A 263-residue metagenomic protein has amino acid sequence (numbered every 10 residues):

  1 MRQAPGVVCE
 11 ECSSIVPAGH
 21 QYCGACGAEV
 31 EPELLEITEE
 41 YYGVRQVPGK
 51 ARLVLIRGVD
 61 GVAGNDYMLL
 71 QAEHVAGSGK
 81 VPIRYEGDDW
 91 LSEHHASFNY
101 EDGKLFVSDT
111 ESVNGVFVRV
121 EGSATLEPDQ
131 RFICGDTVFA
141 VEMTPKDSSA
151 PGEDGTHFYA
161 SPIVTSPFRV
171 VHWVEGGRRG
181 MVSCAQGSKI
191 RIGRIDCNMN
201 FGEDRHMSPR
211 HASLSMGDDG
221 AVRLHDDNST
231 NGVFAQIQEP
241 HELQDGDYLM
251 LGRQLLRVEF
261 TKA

Functional and structural regions predicted by a protein language model:
M1-G87, N99, T125-N198, A263: Intrinsically disordered, low-complexity acidic Ser/Thr-rich regulatory segments
D66-G135, M181-R253: Forkhead-associated
D204, K262-A263: Short coil/turn segments at secondary-structure boundaries
V258-E259: Flexible, low-complexity linkers/stalks enriched in Thr/Pro that connect modular domains
